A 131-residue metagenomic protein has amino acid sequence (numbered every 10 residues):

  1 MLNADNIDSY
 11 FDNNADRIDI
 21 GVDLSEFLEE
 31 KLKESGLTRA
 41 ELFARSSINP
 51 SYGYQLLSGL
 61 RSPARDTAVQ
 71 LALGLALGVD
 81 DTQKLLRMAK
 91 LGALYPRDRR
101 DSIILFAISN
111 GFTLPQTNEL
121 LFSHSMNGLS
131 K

Functional and structural regions predicted by a protein language model:
M1, Q83-F112: Short, charged recognition helix plus adjacent turn of helix-turn-helix-like nucleic-acid-binding domains
N3-T38, P115-S130: A short, Lys/Arg-rich alpha-helix, primarily the initiator
L32, F43, A72: The alpha-helix within a helix-turn-helix
T38-R45: Short alpha-helical "recognition helix" segments of helix-turn-helix
E41, Y52, D81: Residues in the helix-turn-helix
S46-P63, M88-K90: Recognition helix of helix-turn-helix/homeodomain-like DNA-binding domains that insert into the DNA major groove
L60-L73: Short, basic-rich loop-to-helix N-cap that marks the start of a DNA-contacting helix
G74-L75, R100-G128: Long, compositionally biased
